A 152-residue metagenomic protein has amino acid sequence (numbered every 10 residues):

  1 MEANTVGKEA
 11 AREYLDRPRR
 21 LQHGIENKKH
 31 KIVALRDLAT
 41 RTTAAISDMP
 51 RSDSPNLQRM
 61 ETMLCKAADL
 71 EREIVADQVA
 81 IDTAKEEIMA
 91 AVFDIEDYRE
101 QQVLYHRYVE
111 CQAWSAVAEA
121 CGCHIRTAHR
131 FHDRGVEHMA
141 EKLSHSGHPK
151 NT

Functional and structural regions predicted by a protein language model:
M1-F93, A116, E137, E141-T152: N-terminal interaction/assembly modules
E13, Q112, R130: Short, well-structured alpha-helical interface segments that form or flank functional binding sites
I81, Q101, I125-H129: Alpha-helix N-cap/helix-initiation sites
V92, E96-R99, T127: Short coil/turn residues that cap or connect secondary-structure elements
E96-Q112: Short amphipathic alpha helix immediately N-terminal
E110-R126: Helix-turn-helix DNA-binding module
G122-K142: DNA-recognition helix of helix-turn-helix
